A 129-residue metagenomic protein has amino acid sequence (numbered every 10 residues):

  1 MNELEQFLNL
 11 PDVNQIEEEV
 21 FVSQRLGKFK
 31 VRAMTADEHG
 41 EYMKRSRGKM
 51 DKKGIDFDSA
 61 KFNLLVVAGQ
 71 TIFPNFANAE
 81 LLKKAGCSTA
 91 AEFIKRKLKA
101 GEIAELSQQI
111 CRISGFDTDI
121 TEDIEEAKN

Functional and structural regions predicted by a protein language model:
M1-I16: Extended acidic low-complexity intrinsically disordered regions
Q15, R25, K30-N129: Short, surface-exposed, charged amphipathic helix/loop patches that serve as local interaction elements
E19-V22: Short amphipathic
